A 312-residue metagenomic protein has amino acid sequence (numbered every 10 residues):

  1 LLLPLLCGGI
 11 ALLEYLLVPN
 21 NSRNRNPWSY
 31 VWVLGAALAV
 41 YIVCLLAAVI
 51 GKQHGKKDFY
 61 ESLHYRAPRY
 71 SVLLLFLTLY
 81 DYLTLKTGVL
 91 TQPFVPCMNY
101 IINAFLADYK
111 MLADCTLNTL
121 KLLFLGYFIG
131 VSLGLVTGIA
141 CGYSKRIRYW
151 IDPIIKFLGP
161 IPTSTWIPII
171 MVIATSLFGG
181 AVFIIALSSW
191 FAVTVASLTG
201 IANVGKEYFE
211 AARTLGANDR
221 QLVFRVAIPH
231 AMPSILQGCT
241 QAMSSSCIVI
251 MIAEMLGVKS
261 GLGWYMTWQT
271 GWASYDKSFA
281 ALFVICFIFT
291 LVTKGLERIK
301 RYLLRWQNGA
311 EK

Functional and structural regions predicted by a protein language model:
L1-E61, A67: Transmembrane alpha-helices
P19-W28, D58, S62, L85-I129: Periplasmic/extracellular loop-to-transmembrane helix junction in inner-membrane transport proteins
C44-V49, A202, Q237, F279-K312: C-terminal transmembrane helix and the adjacent membrane-cytosol boundary/short C-terminal tail of inner/organellar
K52-G55, L125-I155: Transmembrane-helix boundary motif in ABC transporter permease subunits
I155-A192, T199-G200: Generic hydrophobic transmembrane alpha-helix motif, especially the helices
M171-V172, G200-I201, I248-I285, L304 (+1 more regions): Glycine-rich helix-loop "coupling/hinge" segments at transmembrane-helix boundaries in multipass transporters
F183-L187, R220-A253, A280, I285 (+1 more regions): Transmembrane alpha-helices
V193-C239, L262, M266: Short cytoplasmic-facing helical segments at TM-TM junctions of multi-pass membrane proteins
